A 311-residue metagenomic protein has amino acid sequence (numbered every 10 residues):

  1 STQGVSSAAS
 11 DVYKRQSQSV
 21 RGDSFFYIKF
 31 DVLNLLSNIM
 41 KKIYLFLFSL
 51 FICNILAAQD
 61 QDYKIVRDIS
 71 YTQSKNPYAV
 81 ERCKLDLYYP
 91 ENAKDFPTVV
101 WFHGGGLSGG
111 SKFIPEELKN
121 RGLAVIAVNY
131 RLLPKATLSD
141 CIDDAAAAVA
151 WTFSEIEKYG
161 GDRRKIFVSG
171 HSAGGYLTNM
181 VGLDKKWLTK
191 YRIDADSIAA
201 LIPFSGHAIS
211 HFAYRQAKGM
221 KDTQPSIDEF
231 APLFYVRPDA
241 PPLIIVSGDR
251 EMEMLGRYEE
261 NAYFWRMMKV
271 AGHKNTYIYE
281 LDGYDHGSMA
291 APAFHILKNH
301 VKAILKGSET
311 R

Functional and structural regions predicted by a protein language model:
S1-Q16: Single conserved hydrophobic/aromatic residue that forms the stacking wall/gate of nucleotide- or nucleobase-binding
Q59-A93: N-terminal cap/lid segment of alpha/beta-hydrolase-fold proteins
D95-G104: Short beta-strand element of the alpha/beta-hydrolase
S111-V128: Short amphipathic alpha-helix adjacent to the substrate-entry channel of hydrolases
T137-E157: Alpha/beta-hydrolase active-site loop
F153-Q216, D228: Primarily recognizes the serine-hydrolase "nucleophile elbow" in alpha/beta-hydrolase and SGNH/GDSL folds
R192-A200, G206-F212, T223-A262, R266 (+1 more regions): The feature captures the conserved acid-bearing segment of alpha/beta-hydrolase catalytic domains
V246, A262, K269-R311: C-terminal catalytic histidine-bearing segment of alpha/beta-hydrolase fold enzymes
